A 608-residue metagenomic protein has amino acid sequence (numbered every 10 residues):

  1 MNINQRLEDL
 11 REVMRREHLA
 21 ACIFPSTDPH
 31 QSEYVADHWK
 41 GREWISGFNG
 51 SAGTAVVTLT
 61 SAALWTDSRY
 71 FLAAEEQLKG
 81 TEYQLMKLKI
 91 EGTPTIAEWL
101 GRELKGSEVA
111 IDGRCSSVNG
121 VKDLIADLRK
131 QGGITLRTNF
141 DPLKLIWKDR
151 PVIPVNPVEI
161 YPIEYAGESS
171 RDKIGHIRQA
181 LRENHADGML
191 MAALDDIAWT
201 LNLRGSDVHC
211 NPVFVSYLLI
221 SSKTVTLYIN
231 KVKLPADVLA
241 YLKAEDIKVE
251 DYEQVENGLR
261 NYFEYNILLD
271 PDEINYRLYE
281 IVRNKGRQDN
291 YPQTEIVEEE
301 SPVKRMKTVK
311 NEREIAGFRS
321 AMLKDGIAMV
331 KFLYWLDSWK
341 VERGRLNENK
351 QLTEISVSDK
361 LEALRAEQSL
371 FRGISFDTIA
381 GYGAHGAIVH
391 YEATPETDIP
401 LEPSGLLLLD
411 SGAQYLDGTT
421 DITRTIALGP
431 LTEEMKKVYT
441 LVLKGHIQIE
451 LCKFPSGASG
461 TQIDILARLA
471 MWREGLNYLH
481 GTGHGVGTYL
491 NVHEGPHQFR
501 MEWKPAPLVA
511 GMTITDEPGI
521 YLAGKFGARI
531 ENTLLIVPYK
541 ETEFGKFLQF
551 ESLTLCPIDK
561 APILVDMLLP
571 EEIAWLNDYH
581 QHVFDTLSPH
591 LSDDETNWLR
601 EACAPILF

Functional and structural regions predicted by a protein language model:
M1-F608: Active-site neighborhoods and metal-handling regions in enzymes and metal-associated proteins
